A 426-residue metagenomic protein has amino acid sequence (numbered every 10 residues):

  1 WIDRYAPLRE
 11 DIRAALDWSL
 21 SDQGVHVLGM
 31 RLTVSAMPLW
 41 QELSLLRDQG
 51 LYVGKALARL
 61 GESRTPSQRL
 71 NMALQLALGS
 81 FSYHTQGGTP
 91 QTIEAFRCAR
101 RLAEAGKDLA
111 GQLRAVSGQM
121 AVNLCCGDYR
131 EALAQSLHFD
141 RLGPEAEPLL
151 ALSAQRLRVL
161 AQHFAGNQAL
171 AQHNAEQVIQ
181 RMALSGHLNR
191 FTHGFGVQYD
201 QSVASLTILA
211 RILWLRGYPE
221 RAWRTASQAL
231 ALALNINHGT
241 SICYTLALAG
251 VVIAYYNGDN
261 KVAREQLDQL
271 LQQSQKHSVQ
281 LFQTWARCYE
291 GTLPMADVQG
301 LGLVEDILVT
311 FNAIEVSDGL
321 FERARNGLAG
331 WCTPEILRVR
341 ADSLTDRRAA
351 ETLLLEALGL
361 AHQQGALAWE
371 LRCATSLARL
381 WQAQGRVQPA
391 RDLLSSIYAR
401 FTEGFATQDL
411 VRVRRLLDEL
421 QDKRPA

Functional and structural regions predicted by a protein language model:
W1-R64, M72-S82, Q112-A115, M120-N123 (+1 more regions): Short, well-ordered secondary-structure microsegments that present a prominent hydrophobic/aromatic side chain
Y5-R9, H26-M30, R47-G50, T65-L76 (+11 more regions): Start-of-helix signal in alpha-solenoid helical-repeat scaffolds, especially tetratricopeptide repeats
R13, V27, R47, T89-I93 (+9 more regions): Residue register within tetratricopeptide repeats
D17-V25, L57-N71, R101-A110, R141-P148 (+5 more regions): Flexible helix-coil transition and linker loops at the boundaries of alpha-helical arrays
W18, P38-L39, F81-S82, L102 (+7 more regions): Residue-level signature for tetratricopeptide repeat
S44, Q86-G87, G127, G166 (+3 more regions): Residue-level detector of the short coil/turn that links helix A to helix B within each tetratricopeptide repeat
R69, Q75, Q172-R181, L206-A426: Helix-coil-helix junctions within alpha-helical repeat/solenoid scaffolds
